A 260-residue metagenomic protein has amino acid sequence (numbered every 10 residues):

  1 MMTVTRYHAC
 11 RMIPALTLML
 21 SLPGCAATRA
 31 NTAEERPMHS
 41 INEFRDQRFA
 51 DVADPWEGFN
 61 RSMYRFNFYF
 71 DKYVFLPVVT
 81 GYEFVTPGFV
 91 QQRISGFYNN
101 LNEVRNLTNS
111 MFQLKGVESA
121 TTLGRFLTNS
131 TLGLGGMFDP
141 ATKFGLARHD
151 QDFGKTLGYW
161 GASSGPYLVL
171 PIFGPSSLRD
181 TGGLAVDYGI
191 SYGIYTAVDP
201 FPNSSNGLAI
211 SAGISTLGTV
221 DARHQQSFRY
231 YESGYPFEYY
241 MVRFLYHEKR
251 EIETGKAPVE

Functional and structural regions predicted by a protein language model:
M2-I13: Bacterial N-terminal signal peptides that target proteins for export
P14-L18: Hydrophobic helical h-region of N-terminal Sec-dependent signal peptides in bacterial secretory/periplasmic proteins
R36-A50, W160-E260: A structured, mid-to-C-terminal "fold-capping" secondary-structure block
F44-L76: Post-signal-peptide N-terminal segment of Sec-exported extracytoplasmic proteins
Y73, V78-F89: Membrane interface segments of multi-pass transport proteins and intramembrane proteases
G96-L178: Mid-length scaffold segments of soluble, non-membrane domains
